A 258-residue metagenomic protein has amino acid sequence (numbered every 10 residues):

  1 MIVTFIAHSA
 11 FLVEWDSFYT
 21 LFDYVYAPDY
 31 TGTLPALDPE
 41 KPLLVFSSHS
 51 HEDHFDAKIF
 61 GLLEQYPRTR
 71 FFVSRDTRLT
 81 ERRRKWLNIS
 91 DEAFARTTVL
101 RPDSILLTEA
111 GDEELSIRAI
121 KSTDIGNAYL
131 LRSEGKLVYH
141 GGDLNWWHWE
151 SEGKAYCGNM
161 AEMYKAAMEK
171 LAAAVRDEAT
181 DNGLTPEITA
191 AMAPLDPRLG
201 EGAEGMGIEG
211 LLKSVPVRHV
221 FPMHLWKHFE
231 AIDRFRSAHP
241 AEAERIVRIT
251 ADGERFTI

Functional and structural regions predicted by a protein language model:
I2-F5, Y19-D23, E114-K121, L137-D143 (+1 more regions): Active-site-proximal beta-strand elements of phosphoester/diester hydrolases
T4, R82-G111, E204-I258: Binuclear metal-ion centers of metallo-dependent hydrolases, dominated by the metallo-beta-lactamase
L12-L62, L144-L184: Pre-active-site segment of Zn-dependent metallo-hydrolases
V13-D16, E109-A110, L131-E134: Active-site beta-strand termini and strand-to-loop segments that position acidic
L21-V25, K41-F55, F72-D76, Y139-D143 (+5 more regions): Active-site neighborhood of phospho(di)ester-bond hydrolases with catalytic His/Asp-centered motifs
A27-T31, H51-F55, R78-E81, S104-L106 (+4 more regions): Active-site environment of divalent metal-dependent phosphoester hydrolases
L34-L106: Active-site HxH/HxHxD metal-binding segment of metal-dependent hydrolases
T123-K213: Active-site-proximal loop/helix segments of hydrolase catalytic cores
